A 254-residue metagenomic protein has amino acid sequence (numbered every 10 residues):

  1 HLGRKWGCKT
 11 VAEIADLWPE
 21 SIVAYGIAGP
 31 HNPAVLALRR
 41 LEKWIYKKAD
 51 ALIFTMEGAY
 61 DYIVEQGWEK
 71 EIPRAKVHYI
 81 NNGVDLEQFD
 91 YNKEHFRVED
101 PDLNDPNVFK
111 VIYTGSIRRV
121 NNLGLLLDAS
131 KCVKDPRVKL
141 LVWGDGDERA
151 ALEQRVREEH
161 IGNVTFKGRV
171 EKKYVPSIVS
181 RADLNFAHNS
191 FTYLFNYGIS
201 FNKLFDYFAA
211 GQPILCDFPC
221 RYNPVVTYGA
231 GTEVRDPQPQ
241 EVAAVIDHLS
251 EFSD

Functional and structural regions predicted by a protein language model:
L2-C8, N32-L52: Membrane-proximal helix-turn-helix segments that form the acceptor-binding/catalytic region of lipid-linked
G58, I80-G83: Carbohydrate-associated surface elements
V64, G83-D100, N122: Acidic anion/phosphate-binding donor-loop and adjacent secondary structure in glycosyltransferase catalytic cores
E71-I72, Y91-K110, S250: Nucleotide-sugar donor-binding and catalytic loop/hinge architecture of NDP-sugar-dependent glycosyltransferases
D102-S130, L141: Conserved donor-binding/catalytic core segment of Leloir-type glycosyltransferases
N121, E171-I178, N185-F208, L215-V226: Nucleotide-sugar-dependent
D135-L141, A150-L184: Nucleotide-activated donor-binding/catalytic signature segment of Leloir-type glycosyltransferases, i.e., the conserved
C220-H248: Change "using UDP/GDP/dTDP sugars" to "using nucleotide sugars
